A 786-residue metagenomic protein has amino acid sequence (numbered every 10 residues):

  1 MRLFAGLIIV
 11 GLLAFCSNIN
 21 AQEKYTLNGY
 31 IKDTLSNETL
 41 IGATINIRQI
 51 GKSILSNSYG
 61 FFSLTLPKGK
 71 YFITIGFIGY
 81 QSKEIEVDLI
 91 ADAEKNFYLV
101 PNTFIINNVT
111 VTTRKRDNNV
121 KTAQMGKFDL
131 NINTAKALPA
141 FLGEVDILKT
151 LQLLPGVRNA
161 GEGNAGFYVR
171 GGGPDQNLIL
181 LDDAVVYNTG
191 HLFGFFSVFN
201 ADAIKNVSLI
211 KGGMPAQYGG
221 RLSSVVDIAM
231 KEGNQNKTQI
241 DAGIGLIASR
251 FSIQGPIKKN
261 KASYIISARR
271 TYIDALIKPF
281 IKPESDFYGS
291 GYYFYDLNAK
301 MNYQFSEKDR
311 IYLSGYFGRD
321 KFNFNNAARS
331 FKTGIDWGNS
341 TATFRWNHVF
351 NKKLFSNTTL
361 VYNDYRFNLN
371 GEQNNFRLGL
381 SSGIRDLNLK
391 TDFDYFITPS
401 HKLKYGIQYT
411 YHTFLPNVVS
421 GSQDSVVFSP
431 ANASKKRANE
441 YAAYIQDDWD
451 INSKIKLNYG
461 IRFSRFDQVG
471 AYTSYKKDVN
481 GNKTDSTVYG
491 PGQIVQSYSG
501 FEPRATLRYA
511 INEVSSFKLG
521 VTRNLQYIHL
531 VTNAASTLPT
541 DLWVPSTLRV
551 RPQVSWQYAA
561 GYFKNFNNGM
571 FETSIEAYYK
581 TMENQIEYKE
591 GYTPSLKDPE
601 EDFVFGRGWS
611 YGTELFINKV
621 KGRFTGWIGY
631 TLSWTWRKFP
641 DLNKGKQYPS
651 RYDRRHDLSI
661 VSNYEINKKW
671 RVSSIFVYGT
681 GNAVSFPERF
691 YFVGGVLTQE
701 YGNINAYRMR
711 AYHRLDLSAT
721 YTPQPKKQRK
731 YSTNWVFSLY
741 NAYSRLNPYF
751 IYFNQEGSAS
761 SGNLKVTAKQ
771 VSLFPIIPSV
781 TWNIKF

Functional and structural regions predicted by a protein language model:
Y30-K32, A43-R48, G76-Y80, I90-P139 (+4 more regions): Short, acidic, small-residue-rich periplasmic hinge/interaction motif at the N-terminus of Gram-negative outer-membrane
K115-N177, L181-M214, K231-E232: Periplasmic N-terminal accessory/gating domains of Gram-negative outer-membrane beta-barrel systems
K308-D386, V418, D424, S429-A431 (+1 more regions): Flexible loop and strand-edge segments within Gram-negative outer membrane beta-barrel domains
R366, T413-S429, D467-G481, D485 (+5 more regions): Surface-exposed extracellular loop regions of Gram-negative outer-membrane beta-barrel proteins, predominantly
D386-D392, N432, E440, P545-R551 (+4 more regions): Outer membrane beta-barrel strand-and-loop segments of large Gram-negative receptors, especially TonB-dependent
G406-N512, Y527, L642: Signature of Gram-negative outer-membrane beta-barrel scaffolds
Y578-T581, P599-E688: Gram-negative outer-membrane beta-barrel transporters
K669, Y678-G694, Y712-R714, T720-F786: C-terminal beta-signal and adjacent terminal beta-strands/loops of Gram-negative outer-membrane beta-barrel proteins
